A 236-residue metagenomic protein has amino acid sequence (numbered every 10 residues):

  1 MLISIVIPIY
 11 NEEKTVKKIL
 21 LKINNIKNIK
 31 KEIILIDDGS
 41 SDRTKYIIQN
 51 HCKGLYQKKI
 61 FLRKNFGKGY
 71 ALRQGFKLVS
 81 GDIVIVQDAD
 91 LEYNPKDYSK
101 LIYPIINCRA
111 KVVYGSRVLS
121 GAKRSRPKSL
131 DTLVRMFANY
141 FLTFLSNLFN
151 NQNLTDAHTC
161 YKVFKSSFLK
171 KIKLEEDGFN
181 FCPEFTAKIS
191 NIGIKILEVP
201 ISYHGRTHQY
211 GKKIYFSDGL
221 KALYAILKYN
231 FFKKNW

Functional and structural regions predicted by a protein language model:
L2-S4, E32, E184: Cell-envelope/extracellular polymer assembly enzymes that use nucleotide-activated donors
E12-N25: Short, well-formed alpha-helical segments that are part of the catalytic scaffolds of diverse glycosyltransferases
E12-T15, S40, K68, N94: Donor nucleotide-sugar binding loop of glycosyltransferases
K31-I34, K45-L78: Conserved donor nucleotide-binding strand/loop of the catalytic core
D37-Y46, L91: A conserved acidic beta->alpha catalytic loop
L62-L78, K96-F179, G205-F216, A222: Acceptor/aglycone-binding surface of glycosyltransferases and processive sugar-polymer synthases
V84: Short aromatic/hydrophobic "clamp" motif used to bind/position activated sugar donors
Q152-N153, L174-D177, T186-H204: Catalytic donor-sugar/metal-binding loop of nucleotide-sugar-dependent glycosyltransferases
